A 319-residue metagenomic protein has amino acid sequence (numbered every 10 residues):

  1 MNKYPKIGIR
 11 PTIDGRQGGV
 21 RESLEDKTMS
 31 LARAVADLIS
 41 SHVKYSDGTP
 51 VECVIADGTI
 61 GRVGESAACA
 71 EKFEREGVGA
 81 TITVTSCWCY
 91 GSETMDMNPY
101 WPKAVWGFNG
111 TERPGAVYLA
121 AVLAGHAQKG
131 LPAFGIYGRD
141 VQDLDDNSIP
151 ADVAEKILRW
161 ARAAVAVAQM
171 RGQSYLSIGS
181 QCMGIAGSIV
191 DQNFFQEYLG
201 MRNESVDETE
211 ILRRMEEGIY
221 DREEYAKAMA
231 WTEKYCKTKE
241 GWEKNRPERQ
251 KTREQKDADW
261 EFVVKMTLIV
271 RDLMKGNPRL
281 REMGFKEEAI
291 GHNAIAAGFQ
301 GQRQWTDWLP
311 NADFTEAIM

Functional and structural regions predicted by a protein language model:
M1-M319: An N-terminal assembly and electron-transfer interface module characteristic of large anaerobic redox and radical
